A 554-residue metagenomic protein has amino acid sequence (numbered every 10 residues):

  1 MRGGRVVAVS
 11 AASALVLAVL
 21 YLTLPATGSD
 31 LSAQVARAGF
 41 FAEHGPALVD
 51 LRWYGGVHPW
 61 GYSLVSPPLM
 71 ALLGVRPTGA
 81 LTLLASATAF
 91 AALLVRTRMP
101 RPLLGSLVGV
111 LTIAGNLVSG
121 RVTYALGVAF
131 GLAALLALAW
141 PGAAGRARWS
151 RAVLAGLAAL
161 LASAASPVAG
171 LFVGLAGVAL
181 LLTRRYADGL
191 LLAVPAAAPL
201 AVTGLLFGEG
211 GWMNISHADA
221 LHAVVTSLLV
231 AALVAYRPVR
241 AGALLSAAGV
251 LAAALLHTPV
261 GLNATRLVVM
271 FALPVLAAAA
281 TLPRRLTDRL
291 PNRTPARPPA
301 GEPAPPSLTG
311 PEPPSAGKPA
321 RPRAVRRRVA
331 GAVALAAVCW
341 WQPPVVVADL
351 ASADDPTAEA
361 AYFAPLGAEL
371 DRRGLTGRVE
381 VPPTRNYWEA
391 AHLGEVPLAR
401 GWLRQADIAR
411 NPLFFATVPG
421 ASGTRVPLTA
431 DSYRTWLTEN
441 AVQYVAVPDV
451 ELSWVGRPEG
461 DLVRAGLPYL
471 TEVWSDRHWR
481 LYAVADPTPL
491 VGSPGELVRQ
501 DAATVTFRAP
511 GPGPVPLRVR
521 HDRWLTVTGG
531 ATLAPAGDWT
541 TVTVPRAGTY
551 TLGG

Functional and structural regions predicted by a protein language model:
M1-V19: Start-transfer (signal-anchor) and selected internal transmembrane alpha helices of multi-pass inner/ER membrane
A18-P100, L104, V108, T112-V128 (+2 more regions): Active-site lumenal/periplasmic loops and adjacent helix-entry segments of GT-C-fold, multi-pass membrane
T27-Q34, A47, Y54, G127 (+2 more regions): Transmembrane catalytic cores of multi-pass membrane glycosyltransferases and polysaccharide-assembly enzymes
A89, V110-A114, L126-G145, L175-A176: Specific aromatic-rich, kink-prone transmembrane helix
A134-R151, L181, A232-A235: Membrane-interface transmembrane helices that cradle and orient dolichyl/undecaprenyl
A187-L191, A231-L245, L286-R289, R293-A300 (+1 more regions): Membrane-interface helix-loop-helix junctions at transmembrane boundaries of multi-pass membrane enzymes, predominantly
R323-D349: Internal/C-terminal transmembrane anchor helices
P344-G554: Extracytoplasmic
